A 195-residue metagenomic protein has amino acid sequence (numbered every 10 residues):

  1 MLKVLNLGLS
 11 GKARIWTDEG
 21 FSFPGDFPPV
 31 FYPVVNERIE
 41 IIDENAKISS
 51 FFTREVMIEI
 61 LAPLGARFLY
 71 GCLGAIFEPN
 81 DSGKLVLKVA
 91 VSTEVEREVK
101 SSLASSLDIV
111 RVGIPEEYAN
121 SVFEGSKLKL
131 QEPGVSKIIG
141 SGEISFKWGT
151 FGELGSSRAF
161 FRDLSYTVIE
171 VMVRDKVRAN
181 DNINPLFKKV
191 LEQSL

Functional and structural regions predicted by a protein language model:
M1-L195: Accessory interaction regions appended to the cores of large information-processing enzymes
